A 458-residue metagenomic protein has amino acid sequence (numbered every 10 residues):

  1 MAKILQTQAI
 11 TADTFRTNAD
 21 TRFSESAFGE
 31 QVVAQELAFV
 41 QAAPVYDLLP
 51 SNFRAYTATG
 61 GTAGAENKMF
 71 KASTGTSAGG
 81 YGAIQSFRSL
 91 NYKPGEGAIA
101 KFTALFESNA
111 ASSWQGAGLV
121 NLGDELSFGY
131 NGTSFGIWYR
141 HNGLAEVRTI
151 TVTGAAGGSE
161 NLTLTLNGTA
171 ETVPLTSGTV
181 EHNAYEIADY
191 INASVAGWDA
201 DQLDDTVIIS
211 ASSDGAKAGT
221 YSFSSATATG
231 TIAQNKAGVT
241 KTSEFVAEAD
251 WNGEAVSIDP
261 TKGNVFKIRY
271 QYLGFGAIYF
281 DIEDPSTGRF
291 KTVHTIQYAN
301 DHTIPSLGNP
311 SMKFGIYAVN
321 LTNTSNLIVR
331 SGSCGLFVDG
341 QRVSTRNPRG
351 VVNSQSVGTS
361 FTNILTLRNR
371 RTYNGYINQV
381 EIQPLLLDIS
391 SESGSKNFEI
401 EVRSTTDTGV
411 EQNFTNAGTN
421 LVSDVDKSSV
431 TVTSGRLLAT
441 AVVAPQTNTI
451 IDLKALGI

Functional and structural regions predicted by a protein language model:
A2-G143, T242-V246, I296-V380, L385-E392 (+3 more regions): Low-complexity, Ser/Thr/Pro/Gly-rich disordered linker/stalk regions
L144-A145, T149-S225, K236: Extended, beta-strand-rich, solvent-exposed assembly scaffolds of outer structural proteins
V152-A156, T176-T179, G358-I377, T405-Q412: Surface-exposed ligand/attachment interfaces on beta-rich extracellular proteins
G154, G253-K262, R269-Q271, T449-I458: Exposed beta-sheet edge/beta-hairpin loop segments within beta-rich domains
L164, F280, S391-R436: Extended low-complexity, serine/threonine- and proline-enriched intrinsically disordered segments
T169-V173, G238-S243, T287-T295, E411-Q412: Surface-exposed loop/edge segments in extracytoplasmic proteins
A237-V265: Short, aromatic/His-centered strand-loop micro-motif at the edge of beta-sheets
T261-A277, E283-P285: Localized edge beta-strand/strand-to-loop motifs within extracellular or lumenal beta-rich domains
